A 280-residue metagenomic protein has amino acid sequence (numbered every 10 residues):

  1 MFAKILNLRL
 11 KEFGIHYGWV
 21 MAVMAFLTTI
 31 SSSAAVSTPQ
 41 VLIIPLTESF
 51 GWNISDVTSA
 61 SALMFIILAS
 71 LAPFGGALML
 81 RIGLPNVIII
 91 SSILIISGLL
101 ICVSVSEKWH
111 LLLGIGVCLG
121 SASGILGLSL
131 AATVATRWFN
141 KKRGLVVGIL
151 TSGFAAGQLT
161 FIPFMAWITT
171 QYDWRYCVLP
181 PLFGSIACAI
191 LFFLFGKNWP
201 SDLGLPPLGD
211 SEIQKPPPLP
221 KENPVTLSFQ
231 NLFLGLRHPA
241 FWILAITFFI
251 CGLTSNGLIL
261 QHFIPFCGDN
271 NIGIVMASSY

Functional and structural regions predicted by a protein language model:
M1-T28, F229-W242: Cytosolic juxtamembrane N-terminal segment immediately preceding the first transmembrane helix of multi-pass
Y17-I54, L71-G75, I162, N256-I264: Extracytoplasmic
I30, G98, H110-L126, F249-I250: Hydrophobic core of transmembrane alpha-helices in multi-pass small-molecule transporters, especially MFS/SLC-type
S37-L46, N231-Y280: Extracytoplasmic gate region of multi-pass secondary transporters
A62-A77: Central cavity-lining transmembrane alpha-helices of secondary-active solute carriers, predominantly the Major
I93-S106: C-terminal ends and interior cores of transmembrane alpha-helices in multi-pass membrane transporters/permeases
I115-S152: Cytoplasmic helix-loop-helix junction between adjacent transmembrane helices in 12-TM secondary transporters
L150-L203: Helix-loop-helix hairpin linking two adjacent transmembrane segments in secondary transporters
